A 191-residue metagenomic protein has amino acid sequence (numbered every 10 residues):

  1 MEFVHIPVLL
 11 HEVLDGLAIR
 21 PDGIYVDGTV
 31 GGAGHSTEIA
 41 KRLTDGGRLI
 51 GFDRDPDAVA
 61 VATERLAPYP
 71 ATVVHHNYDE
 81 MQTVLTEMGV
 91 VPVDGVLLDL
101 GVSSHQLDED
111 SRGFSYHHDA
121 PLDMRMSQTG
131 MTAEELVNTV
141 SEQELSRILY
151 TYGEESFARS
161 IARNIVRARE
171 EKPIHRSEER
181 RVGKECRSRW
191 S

Functional and structural regions predicted by a protein language model:
M1-R187: S-adenosyl-L-methionine-dependent methyltransferase catalytic core, i.e., the SAM/SAH-binding region
